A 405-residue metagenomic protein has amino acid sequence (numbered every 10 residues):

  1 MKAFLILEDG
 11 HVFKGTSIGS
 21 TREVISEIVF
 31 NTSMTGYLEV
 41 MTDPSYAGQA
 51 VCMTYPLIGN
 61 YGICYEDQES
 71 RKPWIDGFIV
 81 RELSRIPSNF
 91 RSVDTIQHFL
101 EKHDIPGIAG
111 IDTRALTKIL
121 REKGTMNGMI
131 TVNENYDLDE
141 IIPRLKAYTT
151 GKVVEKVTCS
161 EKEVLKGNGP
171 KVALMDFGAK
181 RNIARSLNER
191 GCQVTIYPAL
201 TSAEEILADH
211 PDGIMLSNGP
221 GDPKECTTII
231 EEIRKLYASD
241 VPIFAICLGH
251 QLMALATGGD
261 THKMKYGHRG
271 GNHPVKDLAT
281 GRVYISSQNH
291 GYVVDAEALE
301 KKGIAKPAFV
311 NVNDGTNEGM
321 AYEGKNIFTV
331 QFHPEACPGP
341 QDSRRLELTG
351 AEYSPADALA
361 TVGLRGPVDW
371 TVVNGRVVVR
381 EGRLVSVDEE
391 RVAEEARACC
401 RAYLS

Functional and structural regions predicted by a protein language model:
M1-E204, A208-D209, P223, C337-R345 (+1 more regions): RNA-binding accessory domains that recognize and position tRNA/RNA substrates
L5-I6, D277, M320, T371: Short aromatic-centered micro-motifs
P106, K171, P242-F244, D260 (+1 more regions): Proline-centered loop/turn at the N-terminus of a beta-strand
K166-V172, T280-V283, Y322-I327: Beta-strand-turn-beta hairpins that frame and shape the catalytic cleft of phosphate-ester-processing enzymes
G213, S217-I285, A296, P340: Cysteine-nucleophile active-site neighborhood
R282-G324, E352-A356: Catalytic beta-strand/loop cores that center a nucleophilic Ser/Cys/Thr and support acyl-enzyme chemistry
G319-R345, T349: A glycine-centered loop/beta-turn motif at secondary-structure junctions
Q341-S405: Active-site microenvironment of metallo-dependent hydrolases
